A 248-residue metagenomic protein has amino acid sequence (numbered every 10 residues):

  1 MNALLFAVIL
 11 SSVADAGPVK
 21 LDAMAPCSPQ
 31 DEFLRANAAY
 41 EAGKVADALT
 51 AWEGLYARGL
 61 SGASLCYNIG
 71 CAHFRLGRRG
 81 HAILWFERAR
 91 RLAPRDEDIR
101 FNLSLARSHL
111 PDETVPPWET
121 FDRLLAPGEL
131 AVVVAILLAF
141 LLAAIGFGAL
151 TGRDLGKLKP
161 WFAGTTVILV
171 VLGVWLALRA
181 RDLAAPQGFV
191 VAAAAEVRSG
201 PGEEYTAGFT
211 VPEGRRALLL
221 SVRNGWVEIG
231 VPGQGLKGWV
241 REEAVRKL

Functional and structural regions predicted by a protein language model:
R79, L158-A192, S199-T206, G230-L248: Boundary regions of SH3-family modules and the immediately adjacent low-complexity/disordered segments in eukaryotic
L110-T151: Membrane-embedded alpha-helical segments of integral membrane proteins
T210-E242: SH3/SH3-like beta-barrel superfamily modules
